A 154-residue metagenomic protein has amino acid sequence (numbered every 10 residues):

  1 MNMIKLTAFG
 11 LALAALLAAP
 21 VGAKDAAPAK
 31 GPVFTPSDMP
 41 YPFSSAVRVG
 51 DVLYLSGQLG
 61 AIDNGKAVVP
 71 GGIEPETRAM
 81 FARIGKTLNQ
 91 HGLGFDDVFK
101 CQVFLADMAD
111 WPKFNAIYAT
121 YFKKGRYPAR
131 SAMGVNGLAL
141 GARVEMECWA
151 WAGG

Functional and structural regions predicted by a protein language model:
M1-M3: N-terminal secretory signal peptides that target proteins for export/translocation
L6-A82, K86-F99, F104-G154: N-terminal presequence-like segments and the immediate start of the first folded domain
